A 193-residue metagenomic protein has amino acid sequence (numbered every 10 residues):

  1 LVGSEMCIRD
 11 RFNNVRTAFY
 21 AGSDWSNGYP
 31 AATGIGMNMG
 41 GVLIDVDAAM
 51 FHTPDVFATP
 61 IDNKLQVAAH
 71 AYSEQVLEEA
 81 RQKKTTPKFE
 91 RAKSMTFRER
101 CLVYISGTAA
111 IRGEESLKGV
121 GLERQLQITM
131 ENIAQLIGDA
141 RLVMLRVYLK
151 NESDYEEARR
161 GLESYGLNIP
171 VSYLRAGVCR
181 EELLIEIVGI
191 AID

Functional and structural regions predicted by a protein language model:
L1-I8: Short, small-residue-biased leader/transition segments that mark boundaries at the very start of proteins
V2, R141-Y148: Short glycine-rich phosphate-binding loop at a beta-alpha junction
R9-F51, M144, K150-I192: Short, conserved loop-to-beta-strand elements that form functional interface hotspots
M37, G41, D45-V103, A109: Surface-exposed beta-loop interaction hotspot
K88-F89, E123-D139, A158: Short, well-ordered amphipathic alpha-helical segments that serve as non-catalytic structural scaffolds within diverse
C101, I111-E114, Q127, N132: Eukaryotic modular interaction domains in large regulatory/scaffold proteins
L117-L122: Glycine- and Gly-Pro-enriched alpha-helical subdomains that act as flexible, kink-prone "lid/hinge" or packing modules
